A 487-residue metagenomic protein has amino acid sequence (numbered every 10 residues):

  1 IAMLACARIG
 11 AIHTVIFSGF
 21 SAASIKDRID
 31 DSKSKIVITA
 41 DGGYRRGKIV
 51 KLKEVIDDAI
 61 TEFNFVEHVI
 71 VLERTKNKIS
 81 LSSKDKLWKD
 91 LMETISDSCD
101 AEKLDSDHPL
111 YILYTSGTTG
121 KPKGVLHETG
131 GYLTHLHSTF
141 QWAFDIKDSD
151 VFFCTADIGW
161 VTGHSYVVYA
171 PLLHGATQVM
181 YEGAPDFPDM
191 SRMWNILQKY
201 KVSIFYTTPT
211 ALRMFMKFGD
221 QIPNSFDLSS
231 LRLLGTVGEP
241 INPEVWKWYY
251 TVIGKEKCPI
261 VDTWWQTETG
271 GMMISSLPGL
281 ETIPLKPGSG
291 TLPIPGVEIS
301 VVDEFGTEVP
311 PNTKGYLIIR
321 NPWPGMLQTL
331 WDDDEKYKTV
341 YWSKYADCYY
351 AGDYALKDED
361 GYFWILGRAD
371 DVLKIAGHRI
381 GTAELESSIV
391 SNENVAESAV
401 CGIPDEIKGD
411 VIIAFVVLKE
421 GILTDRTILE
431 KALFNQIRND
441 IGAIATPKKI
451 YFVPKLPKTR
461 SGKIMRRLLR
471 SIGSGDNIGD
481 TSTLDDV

Functional and structural regions predicted by a protein language model:
G10: Structured binding elements
T14-D30, G42-Y44, K48-L52, G131 (+3 more regions): ATP-dependent adenylate-forming carboxylate-activation enzymes
I16-D41, I56, Q198, F205 (+8 more regions): AMP-binding/adenylate-forming catalytic core of the ANL superfamily
I36-S106, F218-G219: ANL superfamily adenylate-forming
V69-L72, S83-Y114, K121, T129-G131 (+2 more regions): Conserved pre-ATP/AMP-binding loop-to-beta segment of ANL
L133-V151, V161-S203, K217-G219: Conserved AMP-binding/adenylation subdomain of ANL enzymes
A176, S203-T207, M216-L285, E298: Gly/Ser/Thr-rich phosphate-binding loop
L292-G296, T307-Y341, I380, N477-I478: Conserved ATP/PPi-binding loop(s) of AMP-dependent carboxylate-activating enzymes
